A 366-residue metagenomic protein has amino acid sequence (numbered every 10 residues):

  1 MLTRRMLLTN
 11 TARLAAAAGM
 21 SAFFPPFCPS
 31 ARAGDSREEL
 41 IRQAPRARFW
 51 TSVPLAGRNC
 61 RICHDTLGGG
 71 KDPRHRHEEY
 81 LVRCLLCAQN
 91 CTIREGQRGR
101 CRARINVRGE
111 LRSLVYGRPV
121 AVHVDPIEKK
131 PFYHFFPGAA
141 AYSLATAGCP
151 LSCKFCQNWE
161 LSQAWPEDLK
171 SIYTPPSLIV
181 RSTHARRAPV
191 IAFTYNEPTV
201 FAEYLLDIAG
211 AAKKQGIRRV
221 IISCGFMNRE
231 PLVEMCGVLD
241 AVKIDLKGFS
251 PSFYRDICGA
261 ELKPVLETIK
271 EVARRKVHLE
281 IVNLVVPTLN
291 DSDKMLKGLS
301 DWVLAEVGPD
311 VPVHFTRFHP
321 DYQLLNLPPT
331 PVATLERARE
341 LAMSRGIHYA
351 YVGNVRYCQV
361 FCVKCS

Functional and structural regions predicted by a protein language model:
M1-L8, S30, C149-S152: Twin-arginine (Tat) signal peptide motif
L2-P25, G34-R74, E79, C84-T92 (+2 more regions): Auxiliary Fe-S-binding modules of radical SAM enzymes
L81, G138, P150, A185 (+3 more regions): Alpha-helix termination/capping residues and helix-transition junctions
L81-I93, I127-K154, F361-K364: N-terminal pre-triad scaffold of radical SAM enzymes
I93-V107, F136-P137, A141-L169: Canonical Radical SAM [4Fe-4S] cluster-binding loop centered on the CxxxCxxC motif and its immediate flanking residues
R100-E110, V115-V122, E167-P175: Short cysteine/histidine-rich metal-coordination sites, predominantly Zn2+-binding motifs
S113-F136, L178-T194: Short Fe-S-cluster ligation motifs
Y173-T330: Conserved AdoMet/S-adenosylmethionine-binding subsite of the radical SAM
